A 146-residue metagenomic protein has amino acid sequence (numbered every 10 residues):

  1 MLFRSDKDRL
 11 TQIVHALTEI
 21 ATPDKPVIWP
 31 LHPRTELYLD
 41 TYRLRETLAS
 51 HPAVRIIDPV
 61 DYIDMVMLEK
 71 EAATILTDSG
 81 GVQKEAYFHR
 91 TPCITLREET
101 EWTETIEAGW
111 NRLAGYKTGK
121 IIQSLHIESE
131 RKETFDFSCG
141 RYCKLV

Functional and structural regions predicted by a protein language model:
M1-K25, T35-V146: Nucleotide-activated sugar donor-binding and catalytic core shared by glycosyltransferases and related lipid-linked
I28-P30: Short beta-strand segments
